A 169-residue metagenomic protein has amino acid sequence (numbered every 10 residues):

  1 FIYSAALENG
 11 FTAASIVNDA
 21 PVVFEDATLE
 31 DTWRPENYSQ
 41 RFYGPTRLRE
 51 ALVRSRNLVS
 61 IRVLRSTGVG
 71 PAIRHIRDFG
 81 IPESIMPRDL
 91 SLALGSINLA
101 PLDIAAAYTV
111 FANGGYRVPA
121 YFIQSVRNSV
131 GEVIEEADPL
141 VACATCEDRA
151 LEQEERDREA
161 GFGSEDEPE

Functional and structural regions predicted by a protein language model:
F1, P35-E36, R47, R56 (+4 more regions): Generic preference for well-ordered secondary structure
F1-N18, A51, A107-F111: Active-site SXXK
I2-Y3, R49-L52, I61-L64, I73 (+2 more regions): Generic hydrophobic alpha-helical scaffold/packing signal
G10, D19, D26, L48 (+2 more regions): Primarily short, surface-exposed interaction patches in extracytoplasmic proteins
F11-G70, R117, S129-E169: Conserved catalytic neighborhood of penicillin-recognizing serine enzymes
D78-R149, G161, E165: Active-site-proximal helix/loop microenvironment of the serine DD-peptidase/beta-lactamase transpeptidase fold
